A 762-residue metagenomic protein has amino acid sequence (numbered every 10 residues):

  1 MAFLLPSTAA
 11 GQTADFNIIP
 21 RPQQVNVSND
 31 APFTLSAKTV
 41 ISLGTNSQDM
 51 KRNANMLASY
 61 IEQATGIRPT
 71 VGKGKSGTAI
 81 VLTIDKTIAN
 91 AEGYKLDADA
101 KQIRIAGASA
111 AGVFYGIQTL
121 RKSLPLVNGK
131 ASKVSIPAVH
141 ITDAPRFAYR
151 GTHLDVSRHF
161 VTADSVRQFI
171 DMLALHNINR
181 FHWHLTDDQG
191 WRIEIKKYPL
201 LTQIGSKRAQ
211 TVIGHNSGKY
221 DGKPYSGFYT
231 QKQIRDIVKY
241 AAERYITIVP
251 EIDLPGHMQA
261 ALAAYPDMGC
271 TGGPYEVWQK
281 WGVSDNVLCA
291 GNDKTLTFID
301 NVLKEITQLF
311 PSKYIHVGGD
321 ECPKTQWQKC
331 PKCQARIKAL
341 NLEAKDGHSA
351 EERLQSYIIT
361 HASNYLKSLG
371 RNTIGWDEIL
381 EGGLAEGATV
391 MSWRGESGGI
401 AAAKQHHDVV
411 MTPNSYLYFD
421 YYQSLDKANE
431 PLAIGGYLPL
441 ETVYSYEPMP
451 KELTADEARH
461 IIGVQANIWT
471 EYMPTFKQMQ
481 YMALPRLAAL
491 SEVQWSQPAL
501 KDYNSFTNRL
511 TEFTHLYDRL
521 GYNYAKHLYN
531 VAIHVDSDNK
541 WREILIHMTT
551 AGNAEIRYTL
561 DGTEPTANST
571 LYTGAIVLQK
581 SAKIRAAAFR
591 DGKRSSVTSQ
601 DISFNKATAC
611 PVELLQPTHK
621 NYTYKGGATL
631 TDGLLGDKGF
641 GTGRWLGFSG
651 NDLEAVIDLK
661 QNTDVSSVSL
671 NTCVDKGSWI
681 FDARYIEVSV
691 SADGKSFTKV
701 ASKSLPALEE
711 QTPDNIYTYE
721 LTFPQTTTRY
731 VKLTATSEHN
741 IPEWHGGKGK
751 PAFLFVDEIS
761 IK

Functional and structural regions predicted by a protein language model:
M1-D15: Bacterial Sec-dependent N-terminal signal peptides
A10-G11, S42, Q497, K501 (+3 more regions): Short, compositionally stereotyped local motifs that mark structural "simplifiers"
Q12-Y149, Q478, Q494-H515, L520: Contiguous, structured surface segment used for ligand recognition
A89-Y314, H361, Y365, Q465-T470: Feature activates predominantly on carbohydrate-active enzymes
S109, A588-G592, S737-H739: Surface-exposed loop/turn motifs at beta-strand-loop junctions within extracellular Ig-like and Fibronectin type III
Q279, D285-E386, W393-E396, I400-A401: Active-site neighborhood of glycoside hydrolase catalytic domains
N372-A388, W393-H547: Flexible, acidic glycine-rich loops studded with aromatic residues
G639-A701, L705, P713-K762: Aromatic, loop-rich ligand-recognition surfaces of beta-strand-rich domains
